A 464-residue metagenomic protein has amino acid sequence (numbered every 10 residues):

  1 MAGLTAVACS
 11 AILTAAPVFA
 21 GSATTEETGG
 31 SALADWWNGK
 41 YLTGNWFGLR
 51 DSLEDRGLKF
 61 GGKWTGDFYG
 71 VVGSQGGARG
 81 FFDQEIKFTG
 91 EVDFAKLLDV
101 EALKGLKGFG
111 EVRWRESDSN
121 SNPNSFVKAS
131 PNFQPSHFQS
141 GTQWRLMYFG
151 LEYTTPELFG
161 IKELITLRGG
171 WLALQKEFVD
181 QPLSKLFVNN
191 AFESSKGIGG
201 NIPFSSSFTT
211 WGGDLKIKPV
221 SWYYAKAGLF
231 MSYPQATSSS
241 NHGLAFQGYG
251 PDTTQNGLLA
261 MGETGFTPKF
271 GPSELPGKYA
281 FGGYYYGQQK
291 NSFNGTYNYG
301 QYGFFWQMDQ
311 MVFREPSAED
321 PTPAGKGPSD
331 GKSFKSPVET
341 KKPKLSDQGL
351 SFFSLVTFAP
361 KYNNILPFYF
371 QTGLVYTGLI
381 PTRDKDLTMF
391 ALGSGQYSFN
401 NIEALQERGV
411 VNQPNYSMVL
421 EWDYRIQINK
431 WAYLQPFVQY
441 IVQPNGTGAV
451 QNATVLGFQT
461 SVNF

Functional and structural regions predicted by a protein language model:
G21, W37, L42-F60, V92-G108 (+6 more regions): Short loop/turn motifs that connect adjacent beta-strands in outer-membrane beta-barrel proteins
A23-W36, L49-V72, G108-G110, D118 (+1 more regions): Transmembrane beta-strand segments of Gram-negative outer membrane beta-barrel proteins
G48, T89-E91, G150-E152, D214 (+5 more regions): Outer-membrane beta-barrel architecture
G61-T65, F109-R113, R168-L172, G228-F230 (+6 more regions): Transmembrane beta-strands of outer-membrane beta-barrel proteins
G76-F82, F138-Q143, P203-S205, G250-N256 (+5 more regions): Replace "Gram-negative outer membrane beta-barrel proteins" with "bacterial and organellar outer membrane beta-barrel
R79, D83-Q235, N364-G373, T377-A404: Outer membrane beta-barrel
A236-S240, L244-T254, E263-F266, G282-N298 (+3 more regions): Outer membrane beta-barrel transmembrane domains
N452-F464: Outer-membrane beta-barrel "beta-signal"
